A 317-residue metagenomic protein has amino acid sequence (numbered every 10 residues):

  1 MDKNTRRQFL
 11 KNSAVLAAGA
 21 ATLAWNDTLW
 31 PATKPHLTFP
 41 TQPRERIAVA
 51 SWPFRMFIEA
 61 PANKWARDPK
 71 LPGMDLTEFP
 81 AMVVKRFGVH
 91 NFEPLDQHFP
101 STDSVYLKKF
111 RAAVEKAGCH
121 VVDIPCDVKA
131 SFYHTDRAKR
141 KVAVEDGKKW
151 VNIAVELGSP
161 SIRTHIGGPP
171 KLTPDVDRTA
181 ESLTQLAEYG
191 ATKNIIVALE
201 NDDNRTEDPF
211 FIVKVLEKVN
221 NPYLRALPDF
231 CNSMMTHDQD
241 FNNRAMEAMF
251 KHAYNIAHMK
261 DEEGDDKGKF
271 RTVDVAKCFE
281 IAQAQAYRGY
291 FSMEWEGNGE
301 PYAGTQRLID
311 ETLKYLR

Functional and structural regions predicted by a protein language model:
D2-E156, P174, A191, N221 (+6 more regions): N-terminal pre-domain/capping segments
V15, H120, P160, I196 (+1 more regions): Residue-level detector of anion-binding/catalytic polar loops
P61, N91-F92, A180-I281: Acidic/histidine-rich catalytic cores of soluble enzymes
N91, S161, I256, G289-Y290: Residues at the N-termini of beta-strands
H98-F99, G168, N201-D203, D238 (+1 more regions): Structured beta->alpha junctions
V114, D274, C278-Y290: P-loop/Walker A phosphate-binding loop and immediately adjacent motor/lid segment at beta-alpha junctions
I153-P174, K193-D202: Active-site groove signature of glycoside hydrolases
S292-E296: Short acidic/histidine-rich active-site segments
